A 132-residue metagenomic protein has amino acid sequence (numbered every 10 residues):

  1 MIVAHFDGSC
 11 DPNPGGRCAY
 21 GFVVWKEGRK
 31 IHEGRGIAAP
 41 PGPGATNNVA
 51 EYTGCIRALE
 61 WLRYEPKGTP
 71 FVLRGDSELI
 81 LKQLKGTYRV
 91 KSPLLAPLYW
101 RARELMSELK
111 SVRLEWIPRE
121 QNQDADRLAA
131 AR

Functional and structural regions predicted by a protein language model:
M1-V49, E60-Y64: RNase H-like nuclease fold core
S9-P14, I56-A130: RNase H catalytic domain
G21-V23, E27-G28, P41, V90 (+2 more regions): General N-terminal targeting signals
E51, C55: Short, conserved alpha-helix that lines the donor NDP-sugar binding/gating region of sugar-transfer enzymes
